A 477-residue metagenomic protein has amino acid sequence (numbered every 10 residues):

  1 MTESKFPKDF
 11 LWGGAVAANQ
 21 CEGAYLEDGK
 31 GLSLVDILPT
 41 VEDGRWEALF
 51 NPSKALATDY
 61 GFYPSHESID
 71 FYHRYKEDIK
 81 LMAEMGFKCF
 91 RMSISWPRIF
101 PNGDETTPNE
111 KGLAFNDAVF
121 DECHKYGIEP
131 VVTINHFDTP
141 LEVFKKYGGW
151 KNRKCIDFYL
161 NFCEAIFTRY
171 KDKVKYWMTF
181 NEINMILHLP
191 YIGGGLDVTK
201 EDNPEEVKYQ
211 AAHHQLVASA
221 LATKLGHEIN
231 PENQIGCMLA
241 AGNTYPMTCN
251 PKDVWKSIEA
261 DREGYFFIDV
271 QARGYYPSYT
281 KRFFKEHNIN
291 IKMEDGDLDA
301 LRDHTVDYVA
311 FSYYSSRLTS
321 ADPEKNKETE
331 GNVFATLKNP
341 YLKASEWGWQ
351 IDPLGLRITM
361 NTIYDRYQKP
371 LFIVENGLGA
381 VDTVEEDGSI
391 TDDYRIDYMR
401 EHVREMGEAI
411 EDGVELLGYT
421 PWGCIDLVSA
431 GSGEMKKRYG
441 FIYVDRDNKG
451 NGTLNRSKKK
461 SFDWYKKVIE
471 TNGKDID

Functional and structural regions predicted by a protein language model:
T2-D59, N102-D104, L113-D477: Active-site region of glycoside hydrolase catalytic domains
D9-L11, Y72, C89: A common structural microfeature
Y60-R74, K151-R153: Active-site mouth loops of central-metabolism enzymes
E67-K80, P101, G112: Internal amphipathic alpha-helical repeat/solenoid segments
R74-S95, D303-V309: Catalytic domains of carbohydrate-active enzymes, especially glycoside hydrolases
M85-L113, V132-N135: Aromatic-lined carbohydrate-binding/catalytic grooves of carbohydrate-active enzymes
